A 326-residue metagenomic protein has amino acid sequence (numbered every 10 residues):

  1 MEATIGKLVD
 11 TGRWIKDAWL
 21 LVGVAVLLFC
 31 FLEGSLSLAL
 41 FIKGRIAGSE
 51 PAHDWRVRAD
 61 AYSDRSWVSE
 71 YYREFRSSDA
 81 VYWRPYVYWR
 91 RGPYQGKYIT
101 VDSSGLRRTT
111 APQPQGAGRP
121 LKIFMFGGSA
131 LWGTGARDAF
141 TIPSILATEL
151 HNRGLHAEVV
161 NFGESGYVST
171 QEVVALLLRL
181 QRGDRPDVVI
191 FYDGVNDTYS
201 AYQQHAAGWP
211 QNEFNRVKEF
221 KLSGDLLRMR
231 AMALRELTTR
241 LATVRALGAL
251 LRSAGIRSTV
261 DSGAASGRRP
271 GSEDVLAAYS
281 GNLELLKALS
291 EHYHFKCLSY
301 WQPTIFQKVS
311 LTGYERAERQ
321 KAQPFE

Functional and structural regions predicted by a protein language model:
M1-W14: N-terminal Lys/Arg-rich, disordered targeting/topogenic segments
I5, V195-E326: Serine-dependent acyl-ester chemistry module
W19-L36: Hydrophobic membrane-insertion alpha-helices, especially the h-region of bacterial N-terminal signal peptides
G48-E149, R153: Membrane/wall-proximal cationic-aromatic binding patches
K122-F124, V160, V189: Conserved beta-strand elements of the Class I
M125, F191, S299-W301: Structural beta-sheet core signal
V160-S169: Short beta->alpha junction loops
V173-R185: Short, well-structured alpha-helical segments in soluble
